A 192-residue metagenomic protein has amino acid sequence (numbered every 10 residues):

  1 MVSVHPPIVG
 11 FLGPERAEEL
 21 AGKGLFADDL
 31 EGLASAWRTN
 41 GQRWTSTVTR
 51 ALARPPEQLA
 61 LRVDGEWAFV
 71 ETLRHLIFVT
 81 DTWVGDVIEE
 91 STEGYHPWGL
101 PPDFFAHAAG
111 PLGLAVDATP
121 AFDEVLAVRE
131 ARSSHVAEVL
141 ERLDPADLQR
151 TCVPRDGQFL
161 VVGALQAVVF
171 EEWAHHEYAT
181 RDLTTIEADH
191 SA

Functional and structural regions predicted by a protein language model:
M1-A27: Short, charged, surface-exposed hinge/linker loops at domain edges that act as mobile lids or interdomain connectors
M1-V9, A34, T45, T49 (+2 more regions): Short, contiguous alpha-helical
G13-R16, D28-D29, P55, P101 (+2 more regions): Serine/threonine-rich low-complexity intrinsically disordered regions
R16, S133-V139, V161, A179: Terminal low-complexity, poorly structured segments
K23-A51, A106-D147: Acidic/histidine-rich alpha-helical segments that form the ligand environment of transition-metal centers
